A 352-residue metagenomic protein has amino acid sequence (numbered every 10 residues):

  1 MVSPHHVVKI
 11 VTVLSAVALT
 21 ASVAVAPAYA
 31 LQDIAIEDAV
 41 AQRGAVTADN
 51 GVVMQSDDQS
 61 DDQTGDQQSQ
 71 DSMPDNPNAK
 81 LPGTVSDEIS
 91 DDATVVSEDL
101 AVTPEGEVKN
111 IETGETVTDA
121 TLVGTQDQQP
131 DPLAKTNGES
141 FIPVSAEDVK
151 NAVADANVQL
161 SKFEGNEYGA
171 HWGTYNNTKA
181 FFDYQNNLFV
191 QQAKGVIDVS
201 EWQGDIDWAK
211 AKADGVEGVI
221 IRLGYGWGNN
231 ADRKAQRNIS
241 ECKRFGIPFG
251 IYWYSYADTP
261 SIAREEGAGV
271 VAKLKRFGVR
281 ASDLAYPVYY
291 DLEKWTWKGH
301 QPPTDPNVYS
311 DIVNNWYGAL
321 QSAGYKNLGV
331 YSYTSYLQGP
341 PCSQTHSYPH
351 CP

Functional and structural regions predicted by a protein language model:
M1-H5: N-terminal secretory signal peptides that target proteins for export/translocation
V7-T20, A28: Sec-dependent N-terminal signal peptides
A21-Q42: Sec-dependent signal peptide cleavage junction
L31, A48, S69, P74-P77 (+1 more regions): NTP/phosphate- and nucleic-acid-binding module
N76, K80-L81, S86-T136, S145 (+4 more regions): Surface-exposed substrate-engagement region within the catalytic domains of secreted or surface-exposed extracellular
F181-Y184, F189-N315, S322-A323: Substrate-binding cleft of extracellular glycoside hydrolase catalytic domains
